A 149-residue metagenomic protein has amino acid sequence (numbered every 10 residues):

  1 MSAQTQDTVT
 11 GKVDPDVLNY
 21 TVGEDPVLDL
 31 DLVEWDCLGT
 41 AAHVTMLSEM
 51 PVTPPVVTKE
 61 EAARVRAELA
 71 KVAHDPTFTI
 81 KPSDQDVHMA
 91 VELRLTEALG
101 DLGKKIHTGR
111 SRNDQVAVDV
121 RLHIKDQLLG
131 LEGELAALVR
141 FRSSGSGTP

Functional and structural regions predicted by a protein language model:
M1-P149: A helix-coil-helix interface module used to build multimeric assemblies and to scaffold catalytic/cofactor sites
